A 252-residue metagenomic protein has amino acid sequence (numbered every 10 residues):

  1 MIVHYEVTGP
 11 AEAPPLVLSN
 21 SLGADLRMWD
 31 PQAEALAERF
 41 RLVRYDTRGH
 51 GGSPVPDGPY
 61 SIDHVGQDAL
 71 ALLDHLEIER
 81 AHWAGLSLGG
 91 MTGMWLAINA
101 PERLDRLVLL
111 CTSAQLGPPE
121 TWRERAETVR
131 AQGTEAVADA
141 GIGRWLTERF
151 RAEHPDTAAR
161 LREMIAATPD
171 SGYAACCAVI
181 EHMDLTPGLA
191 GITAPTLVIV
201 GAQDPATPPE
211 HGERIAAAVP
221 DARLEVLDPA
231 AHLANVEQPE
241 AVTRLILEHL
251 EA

Functional and structural regions predicted by a protein language model:
E6-V55: Conserved HGGG/HGGXW glycine-rich cap/lid loop of the alpha/beta-hydrolase fold
H64-A81: Conserved acidic catalytic loop of the alpha/beta-hydrolase fold
G85, G89, G93: Gly/Ala-rich beta-loop-alpha elbow adjacent to hydrolase catalytic centers
M94-N99, L104-A138: Flexible "cap/lid" loop of the alpha/beta hydrolase fold
G117-E120, Q132-G191: Conserved alpha/beta-hydrolase catalytic His-Asp/Glu region
I192, V198-V200, D204: Short beta-strand/loop motif that positions the catalytic acidic residue of the alpha/beta-hydrolase fold
P205-H211: Conserved alpha/beta-hydrolase "acid-adjacent" motif
A222-A252: Catalytic active-site module of serine/aspartate enzymes centered on a nucleophile-bearing elbow/loop
